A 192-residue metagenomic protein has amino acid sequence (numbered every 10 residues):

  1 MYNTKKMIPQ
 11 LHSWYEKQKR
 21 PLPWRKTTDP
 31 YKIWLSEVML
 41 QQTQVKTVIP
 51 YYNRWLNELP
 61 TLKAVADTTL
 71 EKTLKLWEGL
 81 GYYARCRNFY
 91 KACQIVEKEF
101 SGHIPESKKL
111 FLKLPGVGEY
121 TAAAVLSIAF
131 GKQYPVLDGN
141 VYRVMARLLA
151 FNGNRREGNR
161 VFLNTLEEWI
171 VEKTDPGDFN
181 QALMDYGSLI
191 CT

Functional and structural regions predicted by a protein language model:
Y2-T192: Catalytic cores of DNA base-excision repair glycosylases
